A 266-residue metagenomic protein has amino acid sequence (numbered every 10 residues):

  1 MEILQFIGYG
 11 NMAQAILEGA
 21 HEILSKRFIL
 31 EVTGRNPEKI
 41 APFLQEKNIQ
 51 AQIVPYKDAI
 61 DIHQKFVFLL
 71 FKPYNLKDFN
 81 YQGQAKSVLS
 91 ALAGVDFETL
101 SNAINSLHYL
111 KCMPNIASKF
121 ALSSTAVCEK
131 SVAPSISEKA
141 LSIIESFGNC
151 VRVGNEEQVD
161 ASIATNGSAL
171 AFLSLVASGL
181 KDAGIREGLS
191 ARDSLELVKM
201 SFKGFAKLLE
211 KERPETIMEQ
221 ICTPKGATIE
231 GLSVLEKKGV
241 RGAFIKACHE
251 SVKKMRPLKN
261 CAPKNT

Functional and structural regions predicted by a protein language model:
M1-Y56, I62, F66, L122-S123 (+1 more regions): NAD(P)+-binding Rossmann beta1-loop-alpha1 motif at the extreme N-terminus of oxidoreductases
I16, E196-T266: NAD(P)-dependent Rossmann-like dehydrogenase/reductase catalytic/cofactor-binding core
L24-S25, N80-A85, N102-N105: Short, conserved loop/helix-junction motifs that constitute active-site signature segments in enzyme catalytic cores
T33, K111-V132: Active-site capping/gating segments
L44, T99-H108, S124-A161, F172-K211 (+1 more regions): Internal alpha-helical scaffold of NAD(P)-dependent oxidoreductase catalytic cores
Y56-G83, S87: Rossmann-like NAD(P)-binding element
Q84-D96: ADP-ribose/adenylate-binding Rossmann-like module
